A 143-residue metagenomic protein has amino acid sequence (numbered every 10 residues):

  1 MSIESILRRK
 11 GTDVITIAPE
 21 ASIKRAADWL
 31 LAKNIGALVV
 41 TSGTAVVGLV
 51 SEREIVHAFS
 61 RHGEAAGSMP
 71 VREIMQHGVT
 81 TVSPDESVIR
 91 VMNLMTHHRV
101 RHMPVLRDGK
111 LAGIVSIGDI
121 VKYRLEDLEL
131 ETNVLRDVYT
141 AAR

Functional and structural regions predicted by a protein language model:
M1-G48: A positional/architectural concept
M1-T12, S51-T81, S87-T96, I117-R143: Tandem CBS (Bateman) regulatory domains
T16-N34, T81-R99, L106: The conserved cystathionine-beta-synthase
K24, T44, E73-I74, G109 (+1 more regions): Residue-level signal for alpha-helical context at structural boundaries
L30-K33, L38-E54, M95, M103-G118: A glycine-centered beta-loop-beta connector
